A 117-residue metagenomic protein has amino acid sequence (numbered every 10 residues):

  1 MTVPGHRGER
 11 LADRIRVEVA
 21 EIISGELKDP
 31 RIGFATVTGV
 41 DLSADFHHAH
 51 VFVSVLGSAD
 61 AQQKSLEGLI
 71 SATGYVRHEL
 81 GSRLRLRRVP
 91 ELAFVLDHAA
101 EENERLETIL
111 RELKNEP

Functional and structural regions predicted by a protein language model:
M1-H48, S54-P117: Charge-rich, low-complexity N-terminal segments
